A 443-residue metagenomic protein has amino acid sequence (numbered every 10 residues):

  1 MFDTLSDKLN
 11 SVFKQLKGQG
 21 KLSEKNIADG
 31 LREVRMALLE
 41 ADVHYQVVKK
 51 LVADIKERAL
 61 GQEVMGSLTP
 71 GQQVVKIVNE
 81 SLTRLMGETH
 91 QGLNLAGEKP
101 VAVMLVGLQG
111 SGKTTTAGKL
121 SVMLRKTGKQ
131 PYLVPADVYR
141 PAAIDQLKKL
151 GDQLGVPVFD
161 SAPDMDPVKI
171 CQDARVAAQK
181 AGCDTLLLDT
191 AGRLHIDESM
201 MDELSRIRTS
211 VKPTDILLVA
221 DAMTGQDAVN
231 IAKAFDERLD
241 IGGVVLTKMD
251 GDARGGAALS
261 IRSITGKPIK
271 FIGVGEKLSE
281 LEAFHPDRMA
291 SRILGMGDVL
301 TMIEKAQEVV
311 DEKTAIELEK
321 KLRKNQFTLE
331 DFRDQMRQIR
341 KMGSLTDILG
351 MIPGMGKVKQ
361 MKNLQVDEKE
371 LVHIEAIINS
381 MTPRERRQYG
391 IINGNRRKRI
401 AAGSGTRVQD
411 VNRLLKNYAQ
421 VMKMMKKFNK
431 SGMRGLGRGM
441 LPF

Functional and structural regions predicted by a protein language model:
M1, Q19, N26, G66-S67 (+16 more regions): Replace "in large, NTP-powered and nucleic-acid-processing enzymes" with "in large, NTP-powered factors and other
F2-Q19, R288-F443: Long amphipathic alpha-helical segments used for membrane anchoring, targeting, substrate engagement, or oligomerization
L5-A136, A143-D164, I170-T190: Primarily NTPase-proximal linker/entry elements flanking Walker-type ATP/GTP-binding cores
L16, D42-H44, V78, L108 (+9 more regions): Residue-level signature of catalytic and energy-coupling elements of molecular machines, predominantly ATP/GTP-dependent
S111, Y139-P141, M165-P167, G192-I196 (+2 more regions): Short, small-residue-enriched loops and turns at beta-alpha junctions that line or gate enzyme active sites
T127-Y132, L154-V158, D184-L186, V211-D215 (+2 more regions): Short, surface-exposed connector motifs at secondary-structure boundaries
P141-L147, A228-I231: Short, glycine/polar-rich helix-capping loops at beta-to-alpha or helix-loop-helix junctions that flank or form
C171-Q179, C183, H195, S199-T209 (+1 more regions): Conserved phosphate-handling catalytic cores of large alpha/beta enzymes
